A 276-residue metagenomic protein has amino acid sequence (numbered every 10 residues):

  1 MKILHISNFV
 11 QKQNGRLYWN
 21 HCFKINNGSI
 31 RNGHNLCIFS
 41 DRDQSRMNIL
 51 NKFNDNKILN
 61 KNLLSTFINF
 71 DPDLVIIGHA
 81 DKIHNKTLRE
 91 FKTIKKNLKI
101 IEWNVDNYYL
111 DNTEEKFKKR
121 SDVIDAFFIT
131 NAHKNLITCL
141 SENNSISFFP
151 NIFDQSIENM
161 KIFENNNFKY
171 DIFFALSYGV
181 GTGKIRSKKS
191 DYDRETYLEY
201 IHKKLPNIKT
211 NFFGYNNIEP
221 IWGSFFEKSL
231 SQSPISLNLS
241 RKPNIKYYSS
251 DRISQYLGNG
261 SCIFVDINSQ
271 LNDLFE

Functional and structural regions predicted by a protein language model:
K2-N51, F70, G78-K86, E115-E276: Nucleotide-sugar donor-binding catalytic core of glycosyltransferases
F23, N60, R89-E90: Catalytic alpha-helical scaffold of carbohydrate-active enzymes acting on polysaccharides/glycoconjugates
N60-A80: N-terminal/domain-start segments enriched in small and hydrophobic, helix-friendly residues, covering either
L64-D71, N85-I100, E142: Glycosyltransferases and closely related glycan-assembly transferases that use nucleotide-activated donors
L98-T113: A short, histidine- and acid-enriched strand-loop-helix "catalytic/donor-clamping" loop that lines the nucleotide-sugar
